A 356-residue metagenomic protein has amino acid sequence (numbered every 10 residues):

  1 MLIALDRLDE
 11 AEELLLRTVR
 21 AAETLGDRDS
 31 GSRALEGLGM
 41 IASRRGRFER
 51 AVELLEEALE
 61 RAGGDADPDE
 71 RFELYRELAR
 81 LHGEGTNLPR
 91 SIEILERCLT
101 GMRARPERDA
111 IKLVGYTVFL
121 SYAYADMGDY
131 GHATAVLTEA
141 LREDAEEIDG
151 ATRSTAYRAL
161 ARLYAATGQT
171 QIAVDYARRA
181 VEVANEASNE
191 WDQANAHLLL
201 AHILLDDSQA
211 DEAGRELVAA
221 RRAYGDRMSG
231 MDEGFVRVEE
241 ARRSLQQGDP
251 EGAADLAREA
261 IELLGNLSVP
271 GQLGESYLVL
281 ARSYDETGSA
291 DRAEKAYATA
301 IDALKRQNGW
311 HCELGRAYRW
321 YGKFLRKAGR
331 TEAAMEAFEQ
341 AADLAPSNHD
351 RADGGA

Functional and structural regions predicted by a protein language model:
M1-D6, S32-G46, E70-N87, K112-G128 (+5 more regions): Tandem amphipathic alpha-helical repeat scaffolds
M1-E77, E84-L88, L99, P106 (+4 more regions): Flexible inter-repeat linkers and adjacent short helices within tandem amphipathic alpha-helical repeat scaffolds
R17-E23, E56-A66, E96-P106, T138-D149 (+5 more regions): Amphipathic alpha-helical segments of tetratricopeptide repeats
N87, R108, I148, Q169 (+3 more regions): Alpha-helical structural elements of signaling/regulatory helical domains
A177, E182-T299, A303-Q307: Eukaryotic tandem repeat interaction scaffolds
N266-G274, E286, K295-A356: C-terminal non-catalytic interaction modules
